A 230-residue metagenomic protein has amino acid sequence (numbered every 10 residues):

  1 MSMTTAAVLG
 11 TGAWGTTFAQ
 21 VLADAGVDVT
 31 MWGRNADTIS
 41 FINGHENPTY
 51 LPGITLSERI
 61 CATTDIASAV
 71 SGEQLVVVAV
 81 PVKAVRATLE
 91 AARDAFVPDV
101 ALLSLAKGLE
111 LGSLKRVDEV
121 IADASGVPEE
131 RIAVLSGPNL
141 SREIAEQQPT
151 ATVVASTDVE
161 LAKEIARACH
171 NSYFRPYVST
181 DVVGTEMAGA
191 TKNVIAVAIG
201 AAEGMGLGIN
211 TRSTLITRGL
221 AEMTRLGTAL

Functional and structural regions predicted by a protein language model:
M1-I54, C61-T64, A91: NAD(P)+-binding Rossmann beta1-loop-alpha1 motif at the extreme N-terminus of oxidoreductases
M3, G26-D28, R59, D99 (+2 more regions): A generic structural signal for alpha->beta connector loops
G12, T16, W32, A36 (+11 more regions): Electropositive phosphate-/nucleotide-binding environments in soluble metabolic enzymes
W14, F41-I42, V76, A106 (+2 more regions): Buried hydrophobic positions in well-ordered alpha/beta secondary-structure cores of metabolic enzymes
L56, T63-P149, I165-R167: Rossmann-like NAD(P)(H) cofactor-binding subdomain of soluble oxidoreductases
A84, A95, V120, A124-R131 (+1 more regions): Internal alpha-helical scaffold of NAD(P)-dependent oxidoreductase catalytic cores
